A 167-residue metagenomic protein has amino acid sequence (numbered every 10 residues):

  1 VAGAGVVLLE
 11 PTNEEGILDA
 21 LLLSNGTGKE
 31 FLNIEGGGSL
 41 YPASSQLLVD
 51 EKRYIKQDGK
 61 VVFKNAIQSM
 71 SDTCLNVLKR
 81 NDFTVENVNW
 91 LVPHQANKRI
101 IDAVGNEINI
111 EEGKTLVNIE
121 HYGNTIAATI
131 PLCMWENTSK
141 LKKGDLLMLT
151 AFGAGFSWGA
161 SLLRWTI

Functional and structural regions predicted by a protein language model:
V1-K64, Q68, D72, T166-I167: Condensing-enzyme catalytic core mediating Claisen C-C bond formation in acyl metabolism
E10, L75-N76, W135-E136: Short glycine/serine- and small hydrophobic-enriched flexible loop segments
G16, G26, V49, K56 (+4 more regions): A generic, residue-level signal for flexible/boundary positions that often mark functional hotspots
I67, S71, N89-I167: Claisen-condensing/thiolase-fold acyl-transfer catalytic domains that form or cleave C-C bonds in fatty acid
T73-N81: Stable alpha-helical structural segments in soluble proteins, enriched in small hydrophobic residues
D82-N87: Short, surface-exposed connector motifs at secondary-structure boundaries
